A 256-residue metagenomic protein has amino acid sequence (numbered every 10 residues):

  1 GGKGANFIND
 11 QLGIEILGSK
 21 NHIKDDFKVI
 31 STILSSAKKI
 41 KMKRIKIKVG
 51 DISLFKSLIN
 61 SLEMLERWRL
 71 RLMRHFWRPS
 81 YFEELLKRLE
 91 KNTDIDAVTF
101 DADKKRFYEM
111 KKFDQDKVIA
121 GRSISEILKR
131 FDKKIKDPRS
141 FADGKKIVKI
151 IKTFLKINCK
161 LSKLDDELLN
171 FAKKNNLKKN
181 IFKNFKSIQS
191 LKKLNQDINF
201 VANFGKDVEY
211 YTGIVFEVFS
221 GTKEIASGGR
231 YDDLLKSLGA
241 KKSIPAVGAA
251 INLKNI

Functional and structural regions predicted by a protein language model:
G1-M42, A97-I256: Positively charged, Gly/Ser-enriched RNA/tRNA-binding surfaces
G2, V49-L54, R67-M73: RNA-interacting cores
T32-I33, I52-K56, L86-D94, A240-I244: Noncatalytic linker/hinge segments flanking ATPase motor cores
T32-I40, L54-E63: Hydrophobic mid-domain F-helix/FG-region of cytochrome P450s
K46-V49, N199: Short glycine-rich phosphate-binding loop at a beta-alpha junction
K48-S61, F204-G213: Beta-rich nucleic-acid/ligand-interaction surfaces
L62, F76, L89, F154-N158 (+1 more regions): Generic structural signal for hydrophobic core residues of well-folded globular domains
E63-D94, G221: Acidic, His- and aromatic-enriched active-site or binding-groove loops in soluble protein domains that engage sugars
